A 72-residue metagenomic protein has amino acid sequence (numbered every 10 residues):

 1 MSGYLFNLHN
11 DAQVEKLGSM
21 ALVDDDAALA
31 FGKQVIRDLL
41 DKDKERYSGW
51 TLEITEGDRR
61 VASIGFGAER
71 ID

Functional and structural regions predicted by a protein language model:
M1-E15: Short aromatic-glycine-(Arg/Gly/Cys) micro-motifs in beta-strand/loop hairpins
Y4, G18, A62-I64: Short beta-strand segments
V14-D25: A short, exposed loop/beta-hairpin motif centered on an aromatic-Gly-Thr core
L17, G32-V35, G49: Short, charge-rich amphipathic segments
D24-K44: A short, charged, amphipathic alpha-helix used as a generic interaction element across diverse proteins
D38-D72: Short, mixed-charge low-complexity intrinsically disordered segments
